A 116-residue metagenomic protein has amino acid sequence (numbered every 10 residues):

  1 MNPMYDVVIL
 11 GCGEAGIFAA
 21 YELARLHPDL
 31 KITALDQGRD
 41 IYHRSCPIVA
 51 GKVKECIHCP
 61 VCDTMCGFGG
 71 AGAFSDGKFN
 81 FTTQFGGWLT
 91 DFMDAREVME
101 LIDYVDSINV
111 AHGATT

Functional and structural regions predicted by a protein language model:
N2-A15, T33-L35: Beta1/beta-strand and adjacent pyrophosphate-binding region of the FAD-binding site in flavoprotein oxidoreductases
M4-D6, D29, G69-G70: A generic hydrophobic-helix recognition signal that picks specific residues within alpha-helical hydrophobic
A20, A24: Gly/Ala-rich phosphate-binding loop of Rossmann-like dinucleotide-binding domains, activating on the conserved
R25-K31: Conserved S-adenosyl-L-methionine
K31-I32, L89: Short linear functional motifs in flexible/disordered or boundary regions
Q37-T116: Conserved N-terminal/central alpha/beta ligand/cofactor-binding core
